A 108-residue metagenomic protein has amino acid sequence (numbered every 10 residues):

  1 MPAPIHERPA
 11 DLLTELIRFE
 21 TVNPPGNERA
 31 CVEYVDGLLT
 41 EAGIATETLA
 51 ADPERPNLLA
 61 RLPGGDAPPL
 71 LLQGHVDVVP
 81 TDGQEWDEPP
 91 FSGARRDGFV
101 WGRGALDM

Functional and structural regions predicted by a protein language model:
P2-D107: Acidic/His- and Gly-rich active-site-bordering loop/insert found across diverse amide/peptide-bond hydrolases
